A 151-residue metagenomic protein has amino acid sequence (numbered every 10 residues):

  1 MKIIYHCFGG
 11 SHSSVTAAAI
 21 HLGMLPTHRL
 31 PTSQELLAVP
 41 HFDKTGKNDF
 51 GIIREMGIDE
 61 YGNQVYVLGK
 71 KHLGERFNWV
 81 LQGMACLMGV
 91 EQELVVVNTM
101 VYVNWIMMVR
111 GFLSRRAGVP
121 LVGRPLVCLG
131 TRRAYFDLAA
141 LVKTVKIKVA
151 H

Functional and structural regions predicted by a protein language model:
M1-I4, H12, T16-H151: Non-transmembrane, aqueous-exposed alpha-helical and coiled segments at domain scale
